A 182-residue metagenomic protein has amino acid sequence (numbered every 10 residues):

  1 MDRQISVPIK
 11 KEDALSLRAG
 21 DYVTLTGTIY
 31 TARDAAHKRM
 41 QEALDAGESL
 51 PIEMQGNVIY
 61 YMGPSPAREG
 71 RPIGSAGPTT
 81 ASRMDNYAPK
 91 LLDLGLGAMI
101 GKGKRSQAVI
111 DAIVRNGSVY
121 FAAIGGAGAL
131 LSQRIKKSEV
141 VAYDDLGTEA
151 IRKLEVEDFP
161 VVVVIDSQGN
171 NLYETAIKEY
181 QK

Functional and structural regions predicted by a protein language model:
M1-I9: Short, structured beta-strand/loop micro-motifs enriched in basic residues and often containing a Trp
T31-A32, A36-F159: Feature captures the catalytic cores and cofactor-binding loops of soluble hydro-lyases/lyases that act on carboxylate
A88, V164-K182: Active-site/ligand-binding-proximal alpha/beta "capping" segment
